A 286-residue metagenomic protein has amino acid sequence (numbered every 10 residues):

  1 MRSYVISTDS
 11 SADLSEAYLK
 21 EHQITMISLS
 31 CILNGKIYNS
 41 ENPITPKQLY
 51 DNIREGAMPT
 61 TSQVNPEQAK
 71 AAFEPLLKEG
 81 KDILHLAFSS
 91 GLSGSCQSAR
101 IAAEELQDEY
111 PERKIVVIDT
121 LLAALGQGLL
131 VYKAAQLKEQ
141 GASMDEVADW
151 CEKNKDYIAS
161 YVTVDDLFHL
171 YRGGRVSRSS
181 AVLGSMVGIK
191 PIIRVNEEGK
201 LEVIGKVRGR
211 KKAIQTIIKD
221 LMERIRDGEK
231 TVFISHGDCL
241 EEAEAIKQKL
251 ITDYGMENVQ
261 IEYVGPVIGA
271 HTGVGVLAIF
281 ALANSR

Functional and structural regions predicted by a protein language model:
R2-S3, S11-T25, S30, L92-S95 (+4 more regions): Mixed-charge interfacial surface used for oligomerization/domain docking and macromolecular partner engagement
V5-Q68: N-terminal glycine-rich anion-binding loop in soluble enzyme alpha/beta folds
V5-S7, I83-H85, V264: Short glycine-aspartate micro-motif
T8, A87, H236: Short beta-strand/turn micro-motifs composed of small residues that flank or help shape donor/cofactor-binding pockets
E67-A103, Q107: Active-site cofactor/cluster-binding pocket
A87, V116-V117: A glycine-rich beta-strand to alpha-helix segment that forms a phosphate/ribose-binding loop at ligand/cofactor sites
